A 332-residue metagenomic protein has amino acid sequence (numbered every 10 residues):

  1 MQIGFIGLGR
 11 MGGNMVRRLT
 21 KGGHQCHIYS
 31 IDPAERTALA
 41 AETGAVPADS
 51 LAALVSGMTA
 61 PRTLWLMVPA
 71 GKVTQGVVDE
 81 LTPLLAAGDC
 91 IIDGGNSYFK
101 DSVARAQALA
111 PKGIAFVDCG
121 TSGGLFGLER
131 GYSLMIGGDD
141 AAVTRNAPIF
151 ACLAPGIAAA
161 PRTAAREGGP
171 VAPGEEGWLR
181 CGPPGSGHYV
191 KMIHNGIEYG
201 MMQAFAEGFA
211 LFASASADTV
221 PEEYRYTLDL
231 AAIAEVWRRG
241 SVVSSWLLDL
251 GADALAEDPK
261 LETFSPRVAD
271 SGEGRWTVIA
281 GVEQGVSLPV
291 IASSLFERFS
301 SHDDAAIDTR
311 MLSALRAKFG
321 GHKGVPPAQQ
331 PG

Functional and structural regions predicted by a protein language model:
M1-L8, M15-R18, P155-I157, R166-P170 (+2 more regions): ATP-dependent carboxylate/acyl-activation modules
M1-W65, L85-G88, L125-L128, L179 (+1 more regions): NAD(P)+-binding Rossmann beta1-loop-alpha1 motif at the extreme N-terminus of oxidoreductases
C26, P47, A115-V117, L288: Hydrophobic beta-strand scaffold residues
L64-E80, Y98-D101: Beta-loop-alpha module in the N-terminal Rossmann-like domain of NAD(P)-dependent dehydrogenases, especially those
M67-A70, N96, T121, A154: Short glycine-/small-residue-rich Rossmann-like dinucleotide-binding loops
A87-C90, G94-V143: Rossmann-fold NAD(P)-binding glycine/threonine-rich loop
M135, R145, C152, I157-H322: Helical "substrate-binding/catalytic lid" subdomain of Rossmann-like NAD(P)-dependent dehydrogenases/reductases
